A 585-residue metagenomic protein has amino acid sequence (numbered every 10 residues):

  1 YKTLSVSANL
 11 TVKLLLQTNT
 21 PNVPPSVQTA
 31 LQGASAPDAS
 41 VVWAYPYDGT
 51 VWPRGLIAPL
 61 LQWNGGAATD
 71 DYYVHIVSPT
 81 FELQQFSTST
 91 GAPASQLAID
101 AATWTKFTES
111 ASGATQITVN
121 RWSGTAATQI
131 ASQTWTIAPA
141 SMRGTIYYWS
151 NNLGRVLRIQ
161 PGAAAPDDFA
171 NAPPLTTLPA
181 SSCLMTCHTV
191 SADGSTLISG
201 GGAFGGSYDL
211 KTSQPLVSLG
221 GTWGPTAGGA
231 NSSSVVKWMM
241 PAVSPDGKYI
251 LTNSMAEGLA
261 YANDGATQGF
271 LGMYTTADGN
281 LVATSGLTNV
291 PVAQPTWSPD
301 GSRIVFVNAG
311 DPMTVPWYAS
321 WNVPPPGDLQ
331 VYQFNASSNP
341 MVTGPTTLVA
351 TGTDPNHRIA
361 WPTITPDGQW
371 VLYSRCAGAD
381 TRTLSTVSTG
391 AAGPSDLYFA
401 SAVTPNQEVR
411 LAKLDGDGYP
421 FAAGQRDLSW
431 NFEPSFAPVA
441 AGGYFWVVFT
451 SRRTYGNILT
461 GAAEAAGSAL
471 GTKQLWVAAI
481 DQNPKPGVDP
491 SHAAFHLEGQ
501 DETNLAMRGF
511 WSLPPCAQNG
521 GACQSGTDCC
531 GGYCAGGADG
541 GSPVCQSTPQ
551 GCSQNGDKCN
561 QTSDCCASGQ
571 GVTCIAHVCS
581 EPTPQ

Functional and structural regions predicted by a protein language model:
Y1-S7, T125-Q129: Short, exposed coil/turn segments at beta-strand boundaries within extracellular/luminal domains
L15-N519, Q546-Q550, P584-Q585: Sequence signature of WD/YWTD-type beta-propeller architectures
P515-Q585: Secreted, cysteine-rich disulfide-bonded mini-domains of extracellular proteins
